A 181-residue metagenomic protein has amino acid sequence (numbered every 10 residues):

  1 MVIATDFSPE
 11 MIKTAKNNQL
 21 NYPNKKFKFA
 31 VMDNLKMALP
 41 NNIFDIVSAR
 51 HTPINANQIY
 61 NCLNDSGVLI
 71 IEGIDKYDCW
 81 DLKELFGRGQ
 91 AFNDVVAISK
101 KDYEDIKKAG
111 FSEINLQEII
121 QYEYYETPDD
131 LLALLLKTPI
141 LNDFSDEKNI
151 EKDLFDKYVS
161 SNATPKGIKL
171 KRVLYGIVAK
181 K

Functional and structural regions predicted by a protein language model:
M1-M37: Class I SAM-dependent methyltransferase SAM/SAH-binding core
L35-I46: A short acidic, Gly/Pro-enriched loop at the edge of an enzyme's catalytic core that lines a small-molecule cofactor
L39, A91-Y122: Active-site capping/gating segments
D45, A49-R50, E72: Residues lining the SAM
I54-I70: A short glycine-rich, Lys/Arg-flanked "PGG" loop and its adjoining helix->strand segment in the class I
V68-I98: Conserved class I S-adenosyl-L-methionine
S112-K181: Conserved Class I S-adenosyl-L-methionine
